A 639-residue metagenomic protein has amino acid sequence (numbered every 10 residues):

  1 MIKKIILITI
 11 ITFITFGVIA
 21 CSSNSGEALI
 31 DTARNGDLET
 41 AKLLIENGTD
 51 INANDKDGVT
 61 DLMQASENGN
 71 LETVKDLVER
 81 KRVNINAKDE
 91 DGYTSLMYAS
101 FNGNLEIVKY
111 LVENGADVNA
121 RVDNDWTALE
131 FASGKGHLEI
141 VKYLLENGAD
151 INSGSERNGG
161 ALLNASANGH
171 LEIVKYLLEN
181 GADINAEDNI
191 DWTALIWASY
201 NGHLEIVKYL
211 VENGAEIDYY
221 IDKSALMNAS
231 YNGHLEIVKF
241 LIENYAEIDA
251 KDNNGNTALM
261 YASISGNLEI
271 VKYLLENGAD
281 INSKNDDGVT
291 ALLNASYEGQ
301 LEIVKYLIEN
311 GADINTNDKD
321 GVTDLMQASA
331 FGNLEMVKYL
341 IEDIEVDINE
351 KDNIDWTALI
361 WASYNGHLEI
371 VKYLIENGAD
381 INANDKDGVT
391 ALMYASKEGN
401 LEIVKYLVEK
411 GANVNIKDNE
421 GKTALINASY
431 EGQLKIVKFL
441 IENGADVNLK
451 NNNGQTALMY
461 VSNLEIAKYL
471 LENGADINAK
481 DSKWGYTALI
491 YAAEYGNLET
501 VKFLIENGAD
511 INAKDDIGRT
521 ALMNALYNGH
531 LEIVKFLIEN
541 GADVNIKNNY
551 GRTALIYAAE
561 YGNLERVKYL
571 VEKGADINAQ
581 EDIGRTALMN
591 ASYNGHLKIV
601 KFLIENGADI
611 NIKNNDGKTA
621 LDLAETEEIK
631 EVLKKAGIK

Functional and structural regions predicted by a protein language model:
S25, G58, G92, D125 (+15 more regions): Start-of-repeat signature of ankyrin repeats
T40, E72-T73, E106-I107, I140 (+15 more regions): Conserved ankyrin/ankyrin-like repeat signature
D55, D89, V122, S155-E156 (+14 more regions): Ankyrin repeat boundary/linker residues
